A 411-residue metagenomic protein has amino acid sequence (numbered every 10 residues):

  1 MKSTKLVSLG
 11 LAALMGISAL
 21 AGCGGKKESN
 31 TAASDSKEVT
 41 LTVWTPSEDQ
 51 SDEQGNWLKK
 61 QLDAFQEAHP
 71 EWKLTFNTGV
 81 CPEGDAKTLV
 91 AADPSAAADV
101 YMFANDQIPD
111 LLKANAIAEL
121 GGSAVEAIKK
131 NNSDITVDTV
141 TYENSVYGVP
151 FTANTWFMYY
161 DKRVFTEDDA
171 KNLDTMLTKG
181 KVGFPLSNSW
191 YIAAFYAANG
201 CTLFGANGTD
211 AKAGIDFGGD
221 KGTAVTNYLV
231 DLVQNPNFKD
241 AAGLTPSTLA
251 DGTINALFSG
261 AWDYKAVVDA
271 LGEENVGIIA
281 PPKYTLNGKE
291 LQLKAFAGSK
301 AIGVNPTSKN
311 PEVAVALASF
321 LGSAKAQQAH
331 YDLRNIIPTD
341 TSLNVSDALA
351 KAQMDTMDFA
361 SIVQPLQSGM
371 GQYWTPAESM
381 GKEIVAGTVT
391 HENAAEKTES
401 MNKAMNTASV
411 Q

Functional and structural regions predicted by a protein language model:
L6-G10, G24-Q107, A404-Q411: Conserved N-terminal structural module of periplasmic/extracytoplasmic solute-binding proteins
S18-G22: C-terminal motif of bacterial Sec signal peptides marking the signal peptidase cleavage site
D99-M102, N255-G260, G277-I279: Paired acidic/hydrophobic, glycine-rich loop segments that form the ligand-binding mouth/hinge of periplasmic-binding
A104-F157, D168, G277-A280: Hinge/lid segment of periplasmic solute-binding proteins
Y147-F151, W156, L173-I215, I254: Extracytoplasmic/periplasmic solute-binding protein
A211-A241: Glycine-centered hinge/linker elements that transmit conformational signals in sensory and ligand-binding systems
D269-L333: Extracytoplasmic/periplasmic substrate-recognition and gating elements
F359-Q411: Conserved C-terminal helix/tail region of periplasmic/extracytoplasmic solute-binding proteins
